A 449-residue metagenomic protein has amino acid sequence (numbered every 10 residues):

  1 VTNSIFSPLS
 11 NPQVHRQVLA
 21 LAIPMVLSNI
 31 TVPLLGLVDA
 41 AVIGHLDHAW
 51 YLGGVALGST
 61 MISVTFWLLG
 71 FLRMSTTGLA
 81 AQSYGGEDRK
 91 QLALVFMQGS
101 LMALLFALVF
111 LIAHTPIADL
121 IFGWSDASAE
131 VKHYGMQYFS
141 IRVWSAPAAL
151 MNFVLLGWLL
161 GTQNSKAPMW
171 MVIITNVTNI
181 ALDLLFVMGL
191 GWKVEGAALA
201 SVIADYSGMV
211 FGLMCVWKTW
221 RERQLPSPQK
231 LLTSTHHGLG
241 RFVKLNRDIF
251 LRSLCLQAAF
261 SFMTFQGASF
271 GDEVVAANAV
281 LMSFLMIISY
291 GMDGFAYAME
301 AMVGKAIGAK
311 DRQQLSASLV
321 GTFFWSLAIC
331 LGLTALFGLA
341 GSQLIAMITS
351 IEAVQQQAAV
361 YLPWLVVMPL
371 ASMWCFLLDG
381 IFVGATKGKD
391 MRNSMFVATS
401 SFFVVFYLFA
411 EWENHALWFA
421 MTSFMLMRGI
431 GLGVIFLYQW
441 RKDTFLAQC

Functional and structural regions predicted by a protein language model:
V1-A22, A80-P147, G191-R247, V303-M368 (+1 more regions): Short alpha-helical transmembrane segments in multi-pass integral membrane proteins
L9-L46, T60-S75, L79, L104-L108 (+5 more regions): N-terminal transmembrane alpha-helices
A20-D39, I141, N152, T175 (+4 more regions): Transmembrane helical elements of multi-pass membrane transporters/channels
M25, N29, A41, G78 (+16 more regions): Transmembrane alpha-helix boundary and packing residues in multipass membrane permease domains and related
N29-P33, W67, A107, L111 (+11 more regions): Residue-level hotspots within the lipid-embedded alpha helices of multi-pass solute transporters
L34-G53, F122-A129, L185-V194, F250 (+3 more regions): Helix-terminus/linker motif at the lipid-water interface of multi-pass membrane proteins
L52-I112, A149-P168, A277-A335, L339 (+2 more regions): Small-residue-rich hydrophobic transmembrane alpha-helices
G70-R73, I141-L160, P168-N176, A197-L213 (+4 more regions): Short runs within selected transmembrane alpha-helices of multi-pass transporters and secretion channels
